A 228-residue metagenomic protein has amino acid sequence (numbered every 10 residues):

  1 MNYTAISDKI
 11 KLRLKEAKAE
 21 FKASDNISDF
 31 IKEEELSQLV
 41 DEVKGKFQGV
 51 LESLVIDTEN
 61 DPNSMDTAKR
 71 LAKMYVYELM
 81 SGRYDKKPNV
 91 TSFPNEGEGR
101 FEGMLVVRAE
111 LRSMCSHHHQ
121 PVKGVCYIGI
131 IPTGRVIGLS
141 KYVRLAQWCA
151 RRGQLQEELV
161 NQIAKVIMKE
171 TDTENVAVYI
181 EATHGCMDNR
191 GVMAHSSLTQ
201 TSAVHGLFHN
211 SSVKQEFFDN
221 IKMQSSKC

Functional and structural regions predicted by a protein language model:
M1-C228: A domain-level signal for the structural core that forms small-molecule/cofactor-binding pockets and catalytic centers
